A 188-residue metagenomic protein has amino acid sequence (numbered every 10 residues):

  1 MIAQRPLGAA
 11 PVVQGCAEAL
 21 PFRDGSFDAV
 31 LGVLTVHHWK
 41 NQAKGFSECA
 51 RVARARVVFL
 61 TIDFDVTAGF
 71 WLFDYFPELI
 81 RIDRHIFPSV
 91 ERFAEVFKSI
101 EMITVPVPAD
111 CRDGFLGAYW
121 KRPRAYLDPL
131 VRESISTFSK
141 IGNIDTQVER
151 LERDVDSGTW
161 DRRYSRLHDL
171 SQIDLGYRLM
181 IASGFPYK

Functional and structural regions predicted by a protein language model:
A3-P6: Conserved SAM-binding loop
G8-R23: Conserved SAM-binding strand-loop segment of SAM-dependent methyltransferases
A10, A55-R92, V96-K98, A109-Y119: Conserved class I S-adenosyl-L-methionine
F27-D28, R54: Local beta-strand N-terminus motif with an aromatic residue
L31: A conserved beta-strand element that flanks and buttresses the S-adenosyl-L-methionine
L34-H38, T61: Short catalytic micro-motifs in class I SAM-dependent methyltransferases
A43-V57: A short glycine-rich, Lys/Arg-flanked "PGG" loop and its adjoining helix->strand segment in the class I
E101-K188: Conserved Class I S-adenosyl-L-methionine
